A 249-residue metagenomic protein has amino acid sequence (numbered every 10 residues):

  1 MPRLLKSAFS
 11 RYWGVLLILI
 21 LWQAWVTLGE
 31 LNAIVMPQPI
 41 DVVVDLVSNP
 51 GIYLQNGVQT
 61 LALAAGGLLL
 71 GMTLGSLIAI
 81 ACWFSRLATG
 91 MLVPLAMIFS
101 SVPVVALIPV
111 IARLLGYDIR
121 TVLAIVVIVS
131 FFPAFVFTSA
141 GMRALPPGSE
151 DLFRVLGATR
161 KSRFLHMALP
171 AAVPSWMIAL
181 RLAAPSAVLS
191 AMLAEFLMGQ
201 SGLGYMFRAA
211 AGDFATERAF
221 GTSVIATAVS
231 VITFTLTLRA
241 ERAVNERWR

Functional and structural regions predicted by a protein language model:
R3-L4, L28-M72: Periplasmic/extracellular loop-to-transmembrane helix junction in inner-membrane transport proteins
L5-G29: N-terminal signal-anchor transmembrane alpha helix
G66-A96: Transmembrane-helix boundary motif in ABC transporter permease subunits
M97-P133, A140-G141: Generic hydrophobic transmembrane alpha-helix motif, especially the helices
A124-I128, K161-L193, G221, A226 (+2 more regions): Transmembrane alpha-helices
F137-L182, L203, F207: Short cytoplasmic-facing helical segments at TM-TM junctions of multi-pass membrane proteins
G204-E241: Hydrophobic alpha-helical transmembrane segments of polytopic membrane proteins
E241-R249: Short cytosolic juxtamembrane segments of multi-pass membrane proteins
